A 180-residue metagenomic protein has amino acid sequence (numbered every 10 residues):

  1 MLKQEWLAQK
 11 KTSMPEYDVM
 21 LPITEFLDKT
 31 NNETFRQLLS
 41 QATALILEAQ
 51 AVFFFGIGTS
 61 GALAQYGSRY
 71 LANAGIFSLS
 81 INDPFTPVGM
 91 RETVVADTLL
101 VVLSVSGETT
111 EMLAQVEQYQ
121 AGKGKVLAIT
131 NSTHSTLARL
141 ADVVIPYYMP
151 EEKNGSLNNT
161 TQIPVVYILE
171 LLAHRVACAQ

Functional and structural regions predicted by a protein language model:
M1-L38: HTH-adjacent hinge/linker in prokaryotic transcriptional regulators
I23-F26, T30, A42-L45, G67 (+1 more regions): A ubiquitous structural signal for well-ordered alpha-helices
Q37-A49: Glycine-rich phosphate/diphosphate-binding loops that line cofactor/substrate pockets in enzymes
L47-Q180: Glycine-rich phosphate-binding loops that contact phosphosugars or nucleotide phosphates
